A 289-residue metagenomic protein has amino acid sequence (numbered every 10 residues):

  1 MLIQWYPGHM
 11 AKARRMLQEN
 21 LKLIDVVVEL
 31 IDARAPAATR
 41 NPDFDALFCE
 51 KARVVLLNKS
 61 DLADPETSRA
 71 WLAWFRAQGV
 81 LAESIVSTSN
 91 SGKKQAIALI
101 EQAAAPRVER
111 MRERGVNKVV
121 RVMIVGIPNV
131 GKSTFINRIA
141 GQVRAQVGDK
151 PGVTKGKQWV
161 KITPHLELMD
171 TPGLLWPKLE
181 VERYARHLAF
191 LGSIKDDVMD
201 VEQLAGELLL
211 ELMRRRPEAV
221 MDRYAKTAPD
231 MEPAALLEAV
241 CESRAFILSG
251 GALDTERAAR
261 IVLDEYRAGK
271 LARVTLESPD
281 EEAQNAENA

Functional and structural regions predicted by a protein language model:
M1-V27, R34-R53, S60, E66 (+2 more regions): Helix-rich effector regions associated with P-loop NTPase G domains
V54, S60-V125, R144, F246: Canonical P-loop GTPase G-domain recognition
S87, I136, L166-M169: Conserved active-site beta-strand-loop modules that form the wall/rim of enzyme catalytic pockets and either contain
S89, P128, I139, P151-G152: The conserved Walker
Q95, L99, T134, E207 (+1 more regions): Alpha-helical scaffold segments in soluble metabolic enzymes
G115-N117, I139, V160-K161: Solvent-exposed alpha-helices and their adjacent loops that cap or buttress functional pockets in soluble metabolic
V122-G141, A145, T171: Glycine-rich phosphate-binding P-loop
